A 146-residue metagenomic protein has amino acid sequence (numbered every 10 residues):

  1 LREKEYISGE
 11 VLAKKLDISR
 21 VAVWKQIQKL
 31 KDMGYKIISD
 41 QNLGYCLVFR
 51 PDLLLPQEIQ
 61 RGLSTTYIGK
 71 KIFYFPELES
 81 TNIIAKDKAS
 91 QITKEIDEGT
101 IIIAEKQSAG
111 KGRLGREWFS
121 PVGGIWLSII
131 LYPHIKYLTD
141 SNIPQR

Functional and structural regions predicted by a protein language model:
L1-R146: N-terminal lobe of the biotin/lipoate ligase/transferase fold
